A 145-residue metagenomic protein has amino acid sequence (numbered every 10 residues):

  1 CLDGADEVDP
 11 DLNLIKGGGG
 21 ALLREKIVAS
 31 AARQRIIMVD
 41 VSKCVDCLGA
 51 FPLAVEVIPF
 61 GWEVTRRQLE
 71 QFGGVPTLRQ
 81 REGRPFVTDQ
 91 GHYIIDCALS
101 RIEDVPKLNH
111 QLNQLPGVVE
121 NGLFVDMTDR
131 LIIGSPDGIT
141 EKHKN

Functional and structural regions predicted by a protein language model:
C1-N145: Conserved phosphate- and dinucleotide-binding cores of soluble alpha/beta proteins, encompassing both enzyme active
